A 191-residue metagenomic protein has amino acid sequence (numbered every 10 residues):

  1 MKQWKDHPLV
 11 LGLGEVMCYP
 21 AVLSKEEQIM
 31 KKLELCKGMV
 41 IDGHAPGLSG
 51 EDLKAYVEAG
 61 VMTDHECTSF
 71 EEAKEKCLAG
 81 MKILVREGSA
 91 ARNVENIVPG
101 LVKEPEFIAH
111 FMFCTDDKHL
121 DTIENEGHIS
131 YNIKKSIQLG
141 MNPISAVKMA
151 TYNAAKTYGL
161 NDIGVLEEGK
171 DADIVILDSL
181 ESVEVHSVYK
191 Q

Functional and structural regions predicted by a protein language model:
M1-K82: Hydrophobic, small-residue-rich alpha-helical packing segments that form membrane-like cores
D6-L9, C36-M39, A79-M81, E106-H110 (+3 more regions): Short coil/turn connectors at secondary-structure junctions
E15, G43, V85-R86, F113 (+1 more regions): Conserved beta-strand positions
C18, H119, E181: Short, glycine/acidic-enriched loop or turn micro-motifs at the edges of active sites
I29-K31, V57-A59, P99-K103, H128-S130 (+1 more regions): Short, solvent-exposed amphipathic alpha-helical segments in soluble enzyme and RNA/protein-processing domains
A73-L78, N93-I97, T122-I123: Short, charged, surface-exposed secondary-structure boundary motifs
S89, I174-V175, S179-Q191: Phosphate/diphosphate-binding loops
G100-D178: His/Asp/Glu-enriched, well-ordered alpha-helical/loop segment that forms or immediately abuts the divalent-metal
